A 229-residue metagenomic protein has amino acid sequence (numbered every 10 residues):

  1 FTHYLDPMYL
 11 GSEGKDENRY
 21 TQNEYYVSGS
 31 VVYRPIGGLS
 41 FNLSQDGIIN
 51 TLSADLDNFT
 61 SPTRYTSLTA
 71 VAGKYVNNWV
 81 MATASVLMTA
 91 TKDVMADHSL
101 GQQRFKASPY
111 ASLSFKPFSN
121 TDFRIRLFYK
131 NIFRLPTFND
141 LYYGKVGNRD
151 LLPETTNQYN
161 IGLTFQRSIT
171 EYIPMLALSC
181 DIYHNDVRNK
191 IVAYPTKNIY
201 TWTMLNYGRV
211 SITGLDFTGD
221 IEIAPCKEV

Functional and structural regions predicted by a protein language model:
F1-L100, K106, L176-I182, G219: Face-selective signature of the C-terminal outer-membrane beta-barrel domain
T2-H3, F118, I125-F128, P153-T213 (+1 more regions): Membrane-embedded beta-barrel scaffold of Gram-negative outer-membrane proteins
E17-R19, S211-D216, C226: Transmembrane beta-strand segments of outer-membrane beta-barrel domains in Gram-negative and organellar OMPs
V31-P35, G73-N77, F105, L113-P117 (+4 more regions): Residue-level signature of outer-membrane beta-barrel architecture
R34-S40, W79-V80, P117-F123, S168-L176 (+1 more regions): Short loop/turn motifs that connect adjacent beta-strands in outer-membrane beta-barrel proteins
A54, A84, M95, D122 (+4 more regions): Generic domain-boundary/flexible-linker signal
F59-T63, D97-R104, S108, L135-T155 (+1 more regions): Outer-membrane beta-barrel domain signature, especially the mid-to-C-terminal portions of large Gram-negative OMP
R124, F128-P136: Outer membrane beta-barrel
